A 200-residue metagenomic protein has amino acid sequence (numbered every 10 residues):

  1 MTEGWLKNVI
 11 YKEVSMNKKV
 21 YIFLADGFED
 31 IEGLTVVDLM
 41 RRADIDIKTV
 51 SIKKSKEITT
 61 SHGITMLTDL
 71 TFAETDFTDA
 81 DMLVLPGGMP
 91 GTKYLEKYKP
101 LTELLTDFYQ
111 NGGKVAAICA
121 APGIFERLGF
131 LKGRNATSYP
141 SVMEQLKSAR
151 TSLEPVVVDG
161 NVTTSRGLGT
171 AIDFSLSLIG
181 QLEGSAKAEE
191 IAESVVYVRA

Functional and structural regions predicted by a protein language model:
M1-T2, V142: Extended alpha-helical regions
T2-S15: Short, Lys/Arg-enriched N-terminal segments with co-localized hydrophobic residues within the first ~10-30 amino acids
N17-I22, F28, R42-S51, L70-T71 (+1 more regions): Active-site-adjacent pocket-lining segments in enzyme domains
F28-E32, E57: Short N-terminal binding/cap micro-motifs at the start of the first secondary-structure element
T35-R42: Short, solvent-exposed amphipathic alpha-helices that sit in or adjacent to ligand/effector-binding or catalytic
V50-L70: N-terminal beta-loop-helix "entrance" segment that forms/cooperates in small-molecule cofactor or anionic ligand
